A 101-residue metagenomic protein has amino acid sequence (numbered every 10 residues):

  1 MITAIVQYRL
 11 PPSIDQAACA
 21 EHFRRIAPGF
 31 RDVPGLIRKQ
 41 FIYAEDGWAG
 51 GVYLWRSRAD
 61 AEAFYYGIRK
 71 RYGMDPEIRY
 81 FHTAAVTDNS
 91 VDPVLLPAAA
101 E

Functional and structural regions predicted by a protein language model:
M1-W48, R58-Y66, E77-E101: Short S/T/G/P-rich N-terminal loop/turn motif that feeds into the first structured element of a domain
G51-W55: Conserved RNP beta-strands of RNA recognition motif
K70-D75: Short arginine-rich
